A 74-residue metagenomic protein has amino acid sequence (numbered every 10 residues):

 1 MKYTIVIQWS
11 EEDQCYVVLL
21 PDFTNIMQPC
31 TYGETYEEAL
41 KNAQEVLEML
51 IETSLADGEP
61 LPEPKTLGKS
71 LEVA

Functional and structural regions predicted by a protein language model:
M1-V6, E12, K41-A74: Short, charged, surface-exposed hinge/linker loops at domain edges that act as mobile lids or interdomain connectors
Q8-I26: Short aromatic-glycine-(Arg/Gly/Cys) micro-motifs in beta-strand/loop hairpins
L20, Q28, E59-E63: Intrinsic-disorder/low-complexity coil detector
N25-E38: A short, exposed loop/beta-hairpin motif centered on an aromatic-Gly-Thr core
